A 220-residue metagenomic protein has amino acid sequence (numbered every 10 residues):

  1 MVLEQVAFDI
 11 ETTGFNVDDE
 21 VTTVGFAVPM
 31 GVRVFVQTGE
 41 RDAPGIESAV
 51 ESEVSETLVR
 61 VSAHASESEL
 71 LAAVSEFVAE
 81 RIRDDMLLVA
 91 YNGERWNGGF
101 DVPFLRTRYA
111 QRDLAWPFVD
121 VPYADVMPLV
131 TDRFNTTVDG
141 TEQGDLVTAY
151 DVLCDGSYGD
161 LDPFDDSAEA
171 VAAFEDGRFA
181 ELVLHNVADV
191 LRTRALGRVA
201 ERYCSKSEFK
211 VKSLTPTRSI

Functional and structural regions predicted by a protein language model:
M1-E4, V211-I220: Terminal disorder- and signal-encoded targeting elements
M1-V17, D113-P128: Short, charged N-terminal helix-start/capping segments
V2-R108: Conserved non-catalytic scaffold segment of RNase H-like nuclease domains
P29, L87-K210: Metal-dependent phosphoesterase core characteristic of DEDDh/y 3'-5' exonuclease domains
Q37-R41, E208-P216: Short alpha-helical "patches" and their helix-cap loops
G39-A49, Y123-V130, S219-I220: Low-complexity, flexible helical/coil segments
